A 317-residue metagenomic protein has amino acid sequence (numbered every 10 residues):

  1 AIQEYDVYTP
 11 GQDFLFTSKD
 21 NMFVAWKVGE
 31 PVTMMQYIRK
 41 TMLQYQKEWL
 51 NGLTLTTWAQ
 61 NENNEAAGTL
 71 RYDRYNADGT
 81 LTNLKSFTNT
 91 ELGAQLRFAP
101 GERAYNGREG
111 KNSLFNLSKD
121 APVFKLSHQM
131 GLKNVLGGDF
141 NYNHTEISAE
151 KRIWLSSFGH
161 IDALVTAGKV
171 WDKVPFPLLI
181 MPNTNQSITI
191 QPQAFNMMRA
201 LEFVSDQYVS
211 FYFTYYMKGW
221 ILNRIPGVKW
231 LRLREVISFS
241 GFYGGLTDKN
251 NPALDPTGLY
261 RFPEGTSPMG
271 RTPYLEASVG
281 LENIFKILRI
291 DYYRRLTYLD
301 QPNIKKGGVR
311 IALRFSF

Functional and structural regions predicted by a protein language model:
A1-F317: Exposed, low-structure sequence patches enriched in small/polar residues
